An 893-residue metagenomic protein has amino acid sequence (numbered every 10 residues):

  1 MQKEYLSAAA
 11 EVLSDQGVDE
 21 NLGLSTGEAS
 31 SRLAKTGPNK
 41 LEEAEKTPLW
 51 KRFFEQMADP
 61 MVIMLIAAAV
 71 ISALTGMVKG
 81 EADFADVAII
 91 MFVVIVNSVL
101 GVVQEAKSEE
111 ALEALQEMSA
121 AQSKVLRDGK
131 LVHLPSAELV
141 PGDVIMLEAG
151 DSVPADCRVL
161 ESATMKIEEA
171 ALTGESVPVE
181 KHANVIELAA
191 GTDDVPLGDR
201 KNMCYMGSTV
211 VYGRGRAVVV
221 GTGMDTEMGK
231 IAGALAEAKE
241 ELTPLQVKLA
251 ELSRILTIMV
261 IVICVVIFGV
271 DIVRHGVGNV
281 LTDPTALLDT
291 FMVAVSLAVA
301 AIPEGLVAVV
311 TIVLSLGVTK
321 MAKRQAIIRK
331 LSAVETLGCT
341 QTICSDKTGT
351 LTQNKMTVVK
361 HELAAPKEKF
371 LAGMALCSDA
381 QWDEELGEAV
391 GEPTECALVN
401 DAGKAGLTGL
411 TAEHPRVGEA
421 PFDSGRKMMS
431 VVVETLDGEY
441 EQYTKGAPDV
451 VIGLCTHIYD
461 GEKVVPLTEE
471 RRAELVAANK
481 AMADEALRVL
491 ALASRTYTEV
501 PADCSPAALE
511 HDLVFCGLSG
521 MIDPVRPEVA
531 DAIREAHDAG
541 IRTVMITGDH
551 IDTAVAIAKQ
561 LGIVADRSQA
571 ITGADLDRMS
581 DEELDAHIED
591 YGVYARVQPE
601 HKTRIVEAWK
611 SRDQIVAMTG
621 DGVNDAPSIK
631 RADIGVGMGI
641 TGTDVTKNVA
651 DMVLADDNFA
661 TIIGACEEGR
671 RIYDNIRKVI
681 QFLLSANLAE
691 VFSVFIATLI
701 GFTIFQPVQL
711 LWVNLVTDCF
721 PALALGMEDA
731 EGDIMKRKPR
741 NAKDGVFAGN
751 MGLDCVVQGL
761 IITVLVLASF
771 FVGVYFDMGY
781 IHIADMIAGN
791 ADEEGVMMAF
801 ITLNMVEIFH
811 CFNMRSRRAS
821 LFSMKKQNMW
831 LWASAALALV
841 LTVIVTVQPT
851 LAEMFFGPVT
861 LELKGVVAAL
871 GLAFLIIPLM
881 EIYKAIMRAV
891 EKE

Functional and structural regions predicted by a protein language model:
M1-P739, V746-F747, L760, F800 (+1 more regions): Conserved cytosolic headpiece of P-type ATPases
I267, T763-Y775: Transmembrane alpha-helix/helix-exit interface in multi-pass inner-membrane proteins
T698-Q706, V772-E794: Helix-coil boundary and interhelical linker segments in multi-pass alpha-helical membrane proteins
T717, E794-C811: Generic alpha-helical transmembrane segments
N741-I761, G789-M798: Membrane-water interface at loop-to-transmembrane-helix junctions
I762, V766, M805-I808: ATP/pyrophosphate-binding catalytic subdomain of soluble kinases
M814: A C-terminal functional module that forms or caps the active site or interfaces directly with catalytic machinery
